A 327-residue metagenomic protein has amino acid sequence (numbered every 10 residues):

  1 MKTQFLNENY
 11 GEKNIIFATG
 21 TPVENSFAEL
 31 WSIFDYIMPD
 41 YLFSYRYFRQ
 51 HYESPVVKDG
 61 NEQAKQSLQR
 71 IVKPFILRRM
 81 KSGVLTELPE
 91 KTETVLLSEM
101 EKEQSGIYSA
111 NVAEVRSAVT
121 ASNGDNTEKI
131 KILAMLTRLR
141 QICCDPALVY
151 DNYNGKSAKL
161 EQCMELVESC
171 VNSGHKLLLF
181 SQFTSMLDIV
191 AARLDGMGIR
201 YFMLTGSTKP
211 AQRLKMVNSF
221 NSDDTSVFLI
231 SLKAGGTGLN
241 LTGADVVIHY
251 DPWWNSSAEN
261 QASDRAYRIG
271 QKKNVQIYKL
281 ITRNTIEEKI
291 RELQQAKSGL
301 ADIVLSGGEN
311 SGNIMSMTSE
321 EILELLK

Functional and structural regions predicted by a protein language model:
M1-S82: Conserved P-loop NTPase motor "coupling/switch" region that bridges the ATPase
L6-E12, L88-P89, L241-T242, I269-Q271: Short, conserved loop/helix-junction motifs that constitute active-site signature segments in enzyme catalytic cores
T21-F27, P39-L42, P55-V56, K102-S105 (+7 more regions): Conserved nucleotide-binding/hydrolysis micro-motifs of P-loop NTPases
V84-S109, S122-L239, E309-K327: Conserved Helicase C-terminal RecA-like lobe
E114-T120: Cytochrome P450 catalytic domain signature, combining two hallmark sequence patches
K129-I132, L160, Y267, K273-K327: C-terminal accessory region of SF2 helicases/translocases
I199-K289, K297: Conserved RecA-like P-loop NTPase helicase motor core
